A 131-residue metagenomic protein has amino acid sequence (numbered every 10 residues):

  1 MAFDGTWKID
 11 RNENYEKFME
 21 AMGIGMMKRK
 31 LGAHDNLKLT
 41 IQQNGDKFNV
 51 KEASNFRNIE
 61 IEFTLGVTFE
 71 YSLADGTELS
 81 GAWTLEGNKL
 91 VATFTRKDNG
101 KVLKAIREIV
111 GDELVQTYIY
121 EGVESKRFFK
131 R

Functional and structural regions predicted by a protein language model:
M1-R131: Hydrophobic small-molecule pocket/channel-lining residues, especially in calycin-type beta-barrels
